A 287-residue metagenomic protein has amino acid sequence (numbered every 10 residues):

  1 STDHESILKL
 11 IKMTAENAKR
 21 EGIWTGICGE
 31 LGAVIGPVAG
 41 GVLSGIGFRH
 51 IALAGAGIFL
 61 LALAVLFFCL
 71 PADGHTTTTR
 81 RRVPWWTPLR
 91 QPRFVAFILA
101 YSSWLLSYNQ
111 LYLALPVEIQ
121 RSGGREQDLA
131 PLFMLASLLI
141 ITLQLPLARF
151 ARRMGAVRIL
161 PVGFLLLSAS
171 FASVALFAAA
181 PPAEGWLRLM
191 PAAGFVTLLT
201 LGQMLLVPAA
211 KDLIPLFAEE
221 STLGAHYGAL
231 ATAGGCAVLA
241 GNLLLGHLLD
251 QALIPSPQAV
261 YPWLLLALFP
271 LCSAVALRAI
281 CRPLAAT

Functional and structural regions predicted by a protein language model:
S1-L31: Cytoplasmic helix-loop-helix junction between adjacent transmembrane helices in 12-TM secondary transporters
V42-G57, H247-P270: A membrane-interface helix-boundary motif in multi-pass transporters
S44, T142-V157, L249-D250: Helix-to-loop junctions at the C-terminal end of transmembrane segments in multipass secondary transporters
G57-H75, A276-C281: C-terminal membrane-cytosol helix-exit motif in multi-pass small-molecule transporters
L70-S103: Juxtamembrane intracellular "pre-TM" segments in multi-pass secondary transporters
L113-L132, D250: Short amphipathic helix-loop junctions that connect adjacent transmembrane helices in Major Facilitator Superfamily/SLC
L165-G185: C-terminal ends and interior cores of transmembrane alpha-helices in multi-pass membrane transporters/permeases
S221-L253: A late C-terminal transmembrane helix in Major Facilitator Superfamily
